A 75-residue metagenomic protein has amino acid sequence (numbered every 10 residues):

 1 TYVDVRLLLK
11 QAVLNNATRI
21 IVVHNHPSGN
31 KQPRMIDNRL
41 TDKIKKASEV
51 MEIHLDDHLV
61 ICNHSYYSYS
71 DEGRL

Functional and structural regions predicted by a protein language model:
T1-L75: Active-site-proximal loop/helix of nucleotide/amide-processing enzymes and allied scaffolds
